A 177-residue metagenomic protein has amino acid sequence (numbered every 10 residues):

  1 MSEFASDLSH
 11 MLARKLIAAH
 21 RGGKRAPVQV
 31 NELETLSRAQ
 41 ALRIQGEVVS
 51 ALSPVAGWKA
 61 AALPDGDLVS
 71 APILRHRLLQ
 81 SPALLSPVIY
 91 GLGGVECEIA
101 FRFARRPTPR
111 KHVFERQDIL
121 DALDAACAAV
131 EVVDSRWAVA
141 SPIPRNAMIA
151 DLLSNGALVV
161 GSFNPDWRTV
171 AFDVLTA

Functional and structural regions predicted by a protein language model:
S2-A177: Catalytic-core "active-site belt" of small-molecule-metabolizing enzymes, emphasizing His/Asp/Glu-rich regions
